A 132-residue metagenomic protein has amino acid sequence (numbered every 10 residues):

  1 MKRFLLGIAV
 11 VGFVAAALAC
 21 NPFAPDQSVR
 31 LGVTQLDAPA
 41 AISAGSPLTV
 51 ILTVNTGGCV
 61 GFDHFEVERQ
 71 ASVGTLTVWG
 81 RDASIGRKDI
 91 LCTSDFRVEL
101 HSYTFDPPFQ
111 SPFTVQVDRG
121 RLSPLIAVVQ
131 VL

Functional and structural regions predicted by a protein language model:
K2-R3, V14-L36: Bacterial Sec-dependent N-terminal signal peptides
V33-R69: Short, surface-exposed binding/anchoring microloops in extracellular/periplasmic proteins
P47-I51, V73, V98-T104, P124-I126: Intrinsic-disorder/low-complexity, polar/charged segments enriched in Ser/Thr/Lys/Arg/Asp/Glu/Gln
V54, E66-A71, G80-D82, F109 (+1 more regions): A mature extracytoplasmic/lumenal domain signature
W79-P107: An anionic, turn-rich surface loop/hairpin at beta-sheet edges that serves as a generic interaction/coordination patch
T104-P108, F113-V128: Short, exposed beta-strand-loop hairpins at the edges of beta-sheets in extracellular/periplasmic proteins
V131-L132: Short, solvent-exposed mixed-charge patches
